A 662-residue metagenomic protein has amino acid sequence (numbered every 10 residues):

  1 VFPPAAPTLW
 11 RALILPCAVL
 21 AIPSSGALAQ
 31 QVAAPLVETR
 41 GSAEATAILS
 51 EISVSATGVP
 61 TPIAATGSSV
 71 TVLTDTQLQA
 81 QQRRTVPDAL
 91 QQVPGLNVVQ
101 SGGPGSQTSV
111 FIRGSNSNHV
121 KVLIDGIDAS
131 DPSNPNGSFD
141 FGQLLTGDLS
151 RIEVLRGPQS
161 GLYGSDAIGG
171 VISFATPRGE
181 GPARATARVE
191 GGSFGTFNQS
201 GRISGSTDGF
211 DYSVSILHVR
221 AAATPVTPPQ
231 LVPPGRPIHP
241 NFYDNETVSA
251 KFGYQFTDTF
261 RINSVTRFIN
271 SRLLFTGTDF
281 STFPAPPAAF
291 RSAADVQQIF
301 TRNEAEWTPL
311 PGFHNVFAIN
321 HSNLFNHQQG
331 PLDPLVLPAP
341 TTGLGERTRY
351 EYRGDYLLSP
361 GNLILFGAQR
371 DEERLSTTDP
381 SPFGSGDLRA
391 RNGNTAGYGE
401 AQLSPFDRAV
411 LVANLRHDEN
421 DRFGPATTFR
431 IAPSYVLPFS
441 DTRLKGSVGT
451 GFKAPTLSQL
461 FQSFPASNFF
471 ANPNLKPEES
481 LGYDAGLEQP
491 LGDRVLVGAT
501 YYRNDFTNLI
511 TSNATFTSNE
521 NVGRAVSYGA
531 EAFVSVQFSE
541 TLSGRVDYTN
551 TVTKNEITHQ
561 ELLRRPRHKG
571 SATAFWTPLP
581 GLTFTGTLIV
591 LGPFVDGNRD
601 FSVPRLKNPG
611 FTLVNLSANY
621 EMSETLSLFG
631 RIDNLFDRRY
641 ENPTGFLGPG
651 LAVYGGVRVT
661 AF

Functional and structural regions predicted by a protein language model:
P16, S204, Q255, L563-F662: Conserved C-terminal beta-signal and adjacent last beta-strands/turns of outer-membrane beta-barrel proteins
R40, S55, P87, Q91-D128 (+2 more regions): Extracytoplasmic beta-strand/coil segments of soluble accessory domains associated with Gram-negative outer-membrane
V86-A89, S106-F111, V120-L123, F139-L145 (+3 more regions): N-terminal periplasmic accessory domains that precede and gate Gram-negative outer-membrane beta-barrel machines
D128-R156, N472: Short acidic/polar hinge/loop motifs at secondary-structure boundaries that mediate gating or recognition
S160-G161, S173, E180-P182, R188-E190 (+1 more regions): Periplasmic-side early beta-strands and strand-to-turn transitions of outer-membrane beta-barrels
N270-L274, T278-F283, F325, R374 (+6 more regions): Surface-exposed extracellular loop regions of Gram-negative outer-membrane beta-barrel proteins, predominantly
S281-T308, G343-T348, A390-N392, A432 (+6 more regions): Outer-membrane beta-barrel signature, preferentially recognizing the C-terminal barrel domain of Gram-negative
S404-L411, V497-D505, N521-N598, S627 (+1 more regions): Gram-negative outer-membrane beta-barrel transporters
